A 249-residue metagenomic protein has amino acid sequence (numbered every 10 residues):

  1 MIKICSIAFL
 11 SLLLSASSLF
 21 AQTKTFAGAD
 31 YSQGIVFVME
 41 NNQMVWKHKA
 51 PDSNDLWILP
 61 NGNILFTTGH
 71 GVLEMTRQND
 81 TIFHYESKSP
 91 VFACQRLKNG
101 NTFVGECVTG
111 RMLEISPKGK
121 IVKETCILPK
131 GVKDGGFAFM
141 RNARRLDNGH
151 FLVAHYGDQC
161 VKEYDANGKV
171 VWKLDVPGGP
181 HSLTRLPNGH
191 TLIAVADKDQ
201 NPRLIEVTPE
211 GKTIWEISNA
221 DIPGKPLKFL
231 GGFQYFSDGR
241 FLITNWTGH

Functional and structural regions predicted by a protein language model:
M1-I2: N-terminal secretory signal peptides that target proteins for export/translocation
C5-S18: Bacterial N-terminal signal peptides
Q22-H249: Secretory-pathway ectodomains
